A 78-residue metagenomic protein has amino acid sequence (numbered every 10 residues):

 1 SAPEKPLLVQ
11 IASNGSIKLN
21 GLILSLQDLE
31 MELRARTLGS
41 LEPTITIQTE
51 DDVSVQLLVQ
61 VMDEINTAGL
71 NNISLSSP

Functional and structural regions predicted by a protein language model:
S1-P78: Long, low-hydrophobicity, acidic/polar, solvent-exposed interaction domains
